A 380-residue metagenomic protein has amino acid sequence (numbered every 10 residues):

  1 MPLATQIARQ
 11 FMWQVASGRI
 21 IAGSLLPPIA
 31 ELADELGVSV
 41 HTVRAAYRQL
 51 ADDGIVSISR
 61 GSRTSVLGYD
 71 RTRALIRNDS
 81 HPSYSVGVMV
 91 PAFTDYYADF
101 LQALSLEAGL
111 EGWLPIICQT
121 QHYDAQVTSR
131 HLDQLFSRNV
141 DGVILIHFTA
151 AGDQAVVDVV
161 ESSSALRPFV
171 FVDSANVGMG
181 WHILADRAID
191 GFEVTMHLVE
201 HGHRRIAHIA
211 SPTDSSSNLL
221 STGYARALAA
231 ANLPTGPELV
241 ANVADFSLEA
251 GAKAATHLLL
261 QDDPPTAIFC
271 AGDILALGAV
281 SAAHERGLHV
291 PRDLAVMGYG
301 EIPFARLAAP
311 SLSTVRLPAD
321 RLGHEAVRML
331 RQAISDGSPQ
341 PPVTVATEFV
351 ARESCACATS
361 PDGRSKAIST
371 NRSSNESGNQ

Functional and structural regions predicted by a protein language model:
M1-H41, A45-R48, R73-S80, S137 (+3 more regions): Extreme N-terminal segment that seeds HTH/winged-HTH DNA-binding domains in transcriptional regulators
R9-W13, R48, L67-M196, E200: Alpha-helical recognition/docking segments in bacterial nutrient-uptake and carbohydrate-utilization systems
Q10, T256-Q380: Flexible loop/turn connectors
A22-G23, R204-R205, T235-L239, V290-D293: Short acidic capping loops at alpha-helix termini that bridge into adjacent secondary structure
L25-L26, I55-R71: Short, Lys/Arg-rich nucleic-acid/phosphate-binding segment
V90-D99, C118-V127, T149, H182-E193 (+5 more regions): Hinge/beta->alpha junction and helix N-cap segments in small-molecule ligand-binding domains
